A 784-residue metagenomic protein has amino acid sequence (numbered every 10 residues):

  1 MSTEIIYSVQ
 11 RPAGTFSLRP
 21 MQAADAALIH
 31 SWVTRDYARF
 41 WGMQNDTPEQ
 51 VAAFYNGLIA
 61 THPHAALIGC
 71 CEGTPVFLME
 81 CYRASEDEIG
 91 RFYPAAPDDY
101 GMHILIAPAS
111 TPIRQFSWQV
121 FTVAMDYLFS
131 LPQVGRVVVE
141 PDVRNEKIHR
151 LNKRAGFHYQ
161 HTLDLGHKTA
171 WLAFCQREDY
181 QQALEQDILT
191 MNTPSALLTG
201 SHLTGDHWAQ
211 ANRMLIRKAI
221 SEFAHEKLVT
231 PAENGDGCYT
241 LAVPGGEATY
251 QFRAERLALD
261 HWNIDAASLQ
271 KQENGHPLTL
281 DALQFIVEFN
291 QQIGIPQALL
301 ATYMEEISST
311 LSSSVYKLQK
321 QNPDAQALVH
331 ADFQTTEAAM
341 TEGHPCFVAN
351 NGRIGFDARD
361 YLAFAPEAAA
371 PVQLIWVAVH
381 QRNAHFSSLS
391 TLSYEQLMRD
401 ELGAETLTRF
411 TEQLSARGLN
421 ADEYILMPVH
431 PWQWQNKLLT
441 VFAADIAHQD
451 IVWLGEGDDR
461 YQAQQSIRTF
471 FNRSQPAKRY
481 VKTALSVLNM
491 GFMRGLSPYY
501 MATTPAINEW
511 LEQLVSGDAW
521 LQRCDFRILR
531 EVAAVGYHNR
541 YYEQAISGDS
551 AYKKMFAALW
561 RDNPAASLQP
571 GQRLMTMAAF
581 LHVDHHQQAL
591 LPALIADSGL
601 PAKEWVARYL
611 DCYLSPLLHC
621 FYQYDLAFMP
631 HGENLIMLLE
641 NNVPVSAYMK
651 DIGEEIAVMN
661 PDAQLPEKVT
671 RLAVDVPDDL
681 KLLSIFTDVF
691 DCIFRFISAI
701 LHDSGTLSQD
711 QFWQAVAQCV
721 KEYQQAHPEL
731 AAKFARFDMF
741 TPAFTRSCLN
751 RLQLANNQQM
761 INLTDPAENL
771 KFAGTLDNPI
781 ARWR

Functional and structural regions predicted by a protein language model:
F16-L28: A short beta-loop-alpha structural element at the N-terminal edge of CoA-dependent acyl/N-acetyltransferase catalytic
N45-H64: Active-site rim helix/loop that mediates acceptor-substrate recognition in acyltransferases
I59-D99, L105-T111: Acetyl-CoA-dependent GNAT
I113-Y127, R150, R154: Conserved acetyl-CoA-binding loop-helix of GNAT-fold acetyltransferases
S130-P141: Conserved GNAT acetyl-CoA-binding A-motif
E140, H158-L172: Conserved catalytic-core motifs of GNAT/GCN5-like acyltransferases
V143-H161: Conserved active-site alpha-helix within GNAT-family acetyltransferase domains
M191-D611, L639-R784: Nucleotide/phosphate-binding site architecture used for ATP/NTP-dependent chemistry
